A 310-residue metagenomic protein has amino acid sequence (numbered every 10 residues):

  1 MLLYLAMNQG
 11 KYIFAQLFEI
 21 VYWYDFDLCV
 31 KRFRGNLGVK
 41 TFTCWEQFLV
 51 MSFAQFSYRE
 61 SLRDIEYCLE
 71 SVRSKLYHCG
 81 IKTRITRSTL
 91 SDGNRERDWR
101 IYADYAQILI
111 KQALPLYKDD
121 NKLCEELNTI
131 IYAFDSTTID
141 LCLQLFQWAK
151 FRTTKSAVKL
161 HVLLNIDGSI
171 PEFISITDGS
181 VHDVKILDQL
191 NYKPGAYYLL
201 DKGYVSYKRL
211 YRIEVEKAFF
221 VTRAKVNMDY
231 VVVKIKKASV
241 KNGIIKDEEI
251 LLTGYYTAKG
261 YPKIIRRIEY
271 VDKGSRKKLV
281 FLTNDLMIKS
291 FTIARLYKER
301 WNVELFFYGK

Functional and structural regions predicted by a protein language model:
M1-D64, C68, R97, D104-Y105 (+3 more regions): Single, function-defining residue in the core of a domain
Y58-S61, R73-H78, D92, L141-C142: Short active-site-adjacent helix-start/loop capping segments
D64-R73, G80-S88: A short glycine/small-residue-enriched secondary-structure motif
L76, S91-R95, L116-D120, I213 (+1 more regions): Alpha-helix boundary/capping detector
H78-R97, Q107: Major-groove recognition helix of helix-turn-helix-like DNA-binding domains
G93-N121, E125-N128: Internal glycine-rich, Lys/Arg-flanked active-site/core loops of soluble domains
A149: A glycine- and small-aliphatic-rich helix-loop capping segment at beta-alpha/alpha-beta transitions that lines
